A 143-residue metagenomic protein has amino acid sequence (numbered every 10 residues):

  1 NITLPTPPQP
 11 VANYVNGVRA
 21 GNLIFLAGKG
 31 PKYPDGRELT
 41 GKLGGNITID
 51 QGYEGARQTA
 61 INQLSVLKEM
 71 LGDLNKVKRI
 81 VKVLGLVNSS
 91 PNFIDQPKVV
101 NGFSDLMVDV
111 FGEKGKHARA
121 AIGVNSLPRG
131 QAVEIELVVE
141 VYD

Functional and structural regions predicted by a protein language model:
I2-D143: Short, polar/acidic, helix-capping and beta-turn segments at strand->helix junctions that line the mouths
